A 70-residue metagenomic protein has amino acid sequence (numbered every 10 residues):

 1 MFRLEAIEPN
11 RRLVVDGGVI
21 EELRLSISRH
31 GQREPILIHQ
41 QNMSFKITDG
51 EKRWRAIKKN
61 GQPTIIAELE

Functional and structural regions predicted by a protein language model:
M1-E70: Short, charged/polar connector segments at secondary-structure boundaries
